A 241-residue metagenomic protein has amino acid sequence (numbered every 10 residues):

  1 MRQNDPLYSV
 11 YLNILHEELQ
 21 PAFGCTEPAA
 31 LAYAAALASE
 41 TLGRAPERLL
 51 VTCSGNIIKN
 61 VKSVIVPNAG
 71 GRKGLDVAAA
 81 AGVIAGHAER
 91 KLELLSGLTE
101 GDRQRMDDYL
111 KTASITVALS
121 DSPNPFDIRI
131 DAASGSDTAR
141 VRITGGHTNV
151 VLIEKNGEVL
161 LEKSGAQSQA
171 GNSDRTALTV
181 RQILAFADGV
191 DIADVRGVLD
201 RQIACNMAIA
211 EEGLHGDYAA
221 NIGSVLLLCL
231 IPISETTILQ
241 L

Functional and structural regions predicted by a protein language model:
M1-H16, I222, C229: N-terminal charge/polar-biased segments
N4, L19-P28, I192-R196: Short, N-terminal intrinsically disordered low-complexity segments that are rich in Pro/Gly and polar/charged residues
S9-F23, Q182-D188: Generic N-terminal amphipathic, Lys/Arg-enriched alpha-helix
H16-G24, A34, T52, V61-V66: Short glycine-rich or small-residue beta-strand-to-loop segments that form or flank ligand, phosphate, metal/Fe-S
P28-R44: Alpha-helical support elements that line or immediately flank enzyme active sites and cofactor-binding pockets
E47-N206: Catalytic-core signal marking the mid-to-C-terminal active-site face
I203, H215-G216: Active-site helix-to-loop segments that bind/position phosphate- or nucleotide-bearing substrates and donors across
L228-Q240: Residue-level detector of conserved catalytic or cofactor/ligand-binding positions in enzyme active sites
